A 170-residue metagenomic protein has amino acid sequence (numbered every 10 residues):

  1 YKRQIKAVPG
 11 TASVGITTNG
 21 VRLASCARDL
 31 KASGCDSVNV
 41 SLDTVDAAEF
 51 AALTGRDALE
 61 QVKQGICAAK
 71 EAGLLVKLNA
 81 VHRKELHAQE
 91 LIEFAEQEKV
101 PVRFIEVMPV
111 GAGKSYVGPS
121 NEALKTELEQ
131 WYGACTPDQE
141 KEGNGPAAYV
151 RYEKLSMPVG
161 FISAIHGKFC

Functional and structural regions predicted by a protein language model:
K2-P101: Radical SAM/AdoMet-radical enzyme domain recognition
L42, E106, S163: Short secondary-structure boundary segments
H82-L86, E106-G111: Glycine-rich beta-alpha junction loops
P109-C170: Accessory C-terminal segments flanking Radical SAM cores
